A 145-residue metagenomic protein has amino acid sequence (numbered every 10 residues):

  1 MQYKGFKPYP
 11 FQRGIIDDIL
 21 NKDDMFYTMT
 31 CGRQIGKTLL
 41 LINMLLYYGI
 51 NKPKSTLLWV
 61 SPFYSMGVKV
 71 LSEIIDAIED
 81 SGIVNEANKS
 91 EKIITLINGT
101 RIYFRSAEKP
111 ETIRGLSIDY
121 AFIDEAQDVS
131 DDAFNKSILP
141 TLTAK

Functional and structural regions predicted by a protein language model:
M1-K145: Phosphate/NTP-binding elements of NTP-utilizing enzymes
